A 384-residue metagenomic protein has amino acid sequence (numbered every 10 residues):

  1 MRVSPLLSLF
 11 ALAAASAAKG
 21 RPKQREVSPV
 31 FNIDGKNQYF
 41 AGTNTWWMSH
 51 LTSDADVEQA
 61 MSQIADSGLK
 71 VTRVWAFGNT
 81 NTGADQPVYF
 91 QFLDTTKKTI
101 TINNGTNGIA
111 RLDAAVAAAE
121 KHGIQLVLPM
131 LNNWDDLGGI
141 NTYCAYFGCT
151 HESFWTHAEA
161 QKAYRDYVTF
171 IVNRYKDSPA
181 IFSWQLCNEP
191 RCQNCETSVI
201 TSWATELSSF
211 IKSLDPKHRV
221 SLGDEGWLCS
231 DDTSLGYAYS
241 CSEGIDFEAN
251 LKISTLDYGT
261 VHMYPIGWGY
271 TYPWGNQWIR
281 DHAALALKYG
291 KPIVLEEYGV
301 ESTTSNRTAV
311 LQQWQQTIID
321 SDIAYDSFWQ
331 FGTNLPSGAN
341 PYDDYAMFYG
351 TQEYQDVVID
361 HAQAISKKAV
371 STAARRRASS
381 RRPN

Functional and structural regions predicted by a protein language model:
M1-G20, N384: Fungal secretory targeting signals
R2, A364-K368: Secondary-structure junction/capping motif
L7, G78, G267-W268, S380-R382: Intrinsically disordered, low-complexity segments enriched in polar/charged small residues
S16-P22, R375-S379: Short Lys/Arg-rich cationic patches that frequently serve as NLS/NoLS or arginine-rich RNA/DNA-binding motifs
R21-P292, S302-I365: Active-site mouth of glycoside hydrolases
L295-Y298: Short acidic/histidine-rich active-site segments
K368-N384: Extracellular low-complexity, O-glycosylation-prone Ser/Thr/Pro/Gly-rich "stalks" and linkers flanking catalytic
